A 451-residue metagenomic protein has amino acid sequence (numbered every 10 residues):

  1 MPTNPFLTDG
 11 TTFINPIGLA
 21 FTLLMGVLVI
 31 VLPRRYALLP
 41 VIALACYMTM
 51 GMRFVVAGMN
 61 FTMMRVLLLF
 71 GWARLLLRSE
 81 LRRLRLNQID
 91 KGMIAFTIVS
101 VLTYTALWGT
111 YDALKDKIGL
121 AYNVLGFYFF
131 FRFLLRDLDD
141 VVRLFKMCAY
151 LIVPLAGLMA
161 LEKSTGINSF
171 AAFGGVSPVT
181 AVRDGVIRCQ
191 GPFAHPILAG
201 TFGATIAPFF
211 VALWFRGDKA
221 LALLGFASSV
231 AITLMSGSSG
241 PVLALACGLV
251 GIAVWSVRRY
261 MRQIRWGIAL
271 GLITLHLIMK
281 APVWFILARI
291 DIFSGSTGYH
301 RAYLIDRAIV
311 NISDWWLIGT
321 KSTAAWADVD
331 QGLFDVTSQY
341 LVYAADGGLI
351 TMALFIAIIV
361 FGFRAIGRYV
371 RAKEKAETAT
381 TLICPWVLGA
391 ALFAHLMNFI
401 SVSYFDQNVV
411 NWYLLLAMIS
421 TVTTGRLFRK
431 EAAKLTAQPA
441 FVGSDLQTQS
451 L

Functional and structural regions predicted by a protein language model:
M1-R78, L102-A106, H395-M397, W412: N-terminal signal-anchor transmembrane segment
F21-G26, I98-Y104, V142-G185, G191-W255 (+3 more regions): Alpha-helical transmembrane segments of multi-pass inner-membrane proteins
M63-L67, I89-V99, T110-L134, A149-I152: Aromatic-anchored transmembrane helix interface
F70, L388-F399, S403-L451: Transmembrane alpha-helices of multi-pass inner-membrane enzymes
G157, E162-I167, S236, A253-S296 (+2 more regions): A membrane-periplasm/extracellular boundary helix in multi-pass inner-membrane enzymes that assemble envelope glycans
H195-I197, I232, S238-P241, G332-I366 (+1 more regions): A conserved mid-to-late transmembrane alpha helix and its immediate loop/hinge that forms the functional core
K219-L221, L249-V254, L349-A394: Hydrophobic transmembrane alpha-helices and their immediate junctions
V283-I350, I366-A376: Long extracytoplasmic/lumenal interhelical loops at the membrane interface of multi-pass membrane proteins
